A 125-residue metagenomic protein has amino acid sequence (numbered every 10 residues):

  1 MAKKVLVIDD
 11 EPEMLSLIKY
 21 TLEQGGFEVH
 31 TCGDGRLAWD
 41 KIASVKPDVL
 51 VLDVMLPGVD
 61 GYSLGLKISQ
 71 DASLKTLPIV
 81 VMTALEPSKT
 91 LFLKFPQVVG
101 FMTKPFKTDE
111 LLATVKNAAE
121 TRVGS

Functional and structural regions predicted by a protein language model:
L15, P57, L66, K75 (+1 more regions): The feature encodes the CheY-like receiver
S16-Q24: Charged docking surfaces used in two-component/phosphorelay signaling
G26-G33, K41: Short hydrophobic/Thr-rich beta-strand motif most characteristic of the beta2 strand and flanking loop of CheY-like
C32-G33, L56-V59, I68: Hydrophobic residue at a beta-alpha junction that N-caps the helix immediately following a catalytic beta-strand/loop
V45-V51, L56: Active-site beta3 strand of CheY-like receiver
F106-K116, V123: C-terminal output helix
